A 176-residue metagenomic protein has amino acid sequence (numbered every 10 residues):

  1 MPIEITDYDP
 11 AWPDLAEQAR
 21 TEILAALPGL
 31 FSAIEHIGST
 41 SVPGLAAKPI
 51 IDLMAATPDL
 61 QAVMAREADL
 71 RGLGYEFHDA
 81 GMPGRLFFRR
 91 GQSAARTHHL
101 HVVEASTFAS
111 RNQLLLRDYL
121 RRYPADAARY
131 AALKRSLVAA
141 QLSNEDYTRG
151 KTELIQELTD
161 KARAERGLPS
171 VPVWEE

Functional and structural regions predicted by a protein language model:
M1, P49-L53, R96-H98: Short amphipathic alpha-helical segments
M1-E35, Q156, G167: Helical scaffold of the NTase/Pol beta-like nucleotidyltransferase catalytic core
E4-P10, A55, L116-L120: Short histidine-centered catalytic/ligand-binding loop motif
E22-A65: Active-site nucleotide-donor binding segment shared across nucleotidyl transfer reactions
A65-G74: Short amphipathic alpha-helices in soluble, non-transmembrane regions that often serve as interface/regulatory elements
Y75-F108: Conserved catalytic core of two-metal-ion nucleotidyltransferases
V102, F108-E176: Catalytic cores of NTP-dependent nucleotidyl/adenyl transfer enzymes across multiple folds
